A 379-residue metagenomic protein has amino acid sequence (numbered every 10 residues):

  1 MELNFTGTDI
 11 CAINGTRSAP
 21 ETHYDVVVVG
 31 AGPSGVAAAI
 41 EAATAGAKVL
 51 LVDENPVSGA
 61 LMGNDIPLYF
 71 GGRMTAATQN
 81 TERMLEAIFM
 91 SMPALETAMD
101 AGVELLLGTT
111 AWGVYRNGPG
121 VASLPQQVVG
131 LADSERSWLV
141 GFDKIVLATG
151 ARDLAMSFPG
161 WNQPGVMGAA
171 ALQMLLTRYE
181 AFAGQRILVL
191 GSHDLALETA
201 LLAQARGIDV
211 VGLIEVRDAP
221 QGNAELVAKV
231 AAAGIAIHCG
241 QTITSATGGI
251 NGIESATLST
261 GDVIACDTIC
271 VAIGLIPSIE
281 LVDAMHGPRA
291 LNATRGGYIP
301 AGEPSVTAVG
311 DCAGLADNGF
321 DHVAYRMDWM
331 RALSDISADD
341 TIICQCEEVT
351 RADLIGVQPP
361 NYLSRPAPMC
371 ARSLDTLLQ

Functional and structural regions predicted by a protein language model:
M1-Q379: Residues forming the flavin
